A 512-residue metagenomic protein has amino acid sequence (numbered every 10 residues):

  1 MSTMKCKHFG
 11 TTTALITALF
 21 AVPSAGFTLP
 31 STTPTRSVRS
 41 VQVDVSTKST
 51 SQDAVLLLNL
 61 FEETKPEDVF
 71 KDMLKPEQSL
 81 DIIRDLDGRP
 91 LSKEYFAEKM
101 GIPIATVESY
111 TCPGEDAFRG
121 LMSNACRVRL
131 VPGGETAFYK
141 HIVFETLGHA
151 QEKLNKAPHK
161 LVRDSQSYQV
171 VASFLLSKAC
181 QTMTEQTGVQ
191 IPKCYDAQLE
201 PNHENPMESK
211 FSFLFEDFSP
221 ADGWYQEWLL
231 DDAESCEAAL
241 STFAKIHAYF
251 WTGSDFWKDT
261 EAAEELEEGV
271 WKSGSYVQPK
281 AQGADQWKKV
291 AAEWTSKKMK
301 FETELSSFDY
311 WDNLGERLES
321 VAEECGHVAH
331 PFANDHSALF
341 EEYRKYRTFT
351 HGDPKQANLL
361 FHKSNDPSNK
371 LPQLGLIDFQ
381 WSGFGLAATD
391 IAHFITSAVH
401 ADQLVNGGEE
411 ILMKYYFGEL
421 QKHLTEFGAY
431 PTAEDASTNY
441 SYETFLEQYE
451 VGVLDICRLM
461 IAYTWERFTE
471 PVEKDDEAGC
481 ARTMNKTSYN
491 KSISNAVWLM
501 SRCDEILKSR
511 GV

Functional and structural regions predicted by a protein language model:
K5-F20, A25-T28: N-terminal chloroplast transit peptides
S31-P66: N-terminal organelle-targeting presequences
L56-T111: Juxta-kinase regulatory segment immediately upstream of eukaryotic protein kinase catalytic domains
P113-K289, A387-A388: Conserved ATP-binding subdomain of kinase catalytic cores across diverse folds
Q166, V170, W381-F427, D455-K474 (+1 more regions): Active-site activation/catalytic loop segments of kinase-like enzymes and analogous catalytic loops in related
D222-H351, F361-P372, T483-M484, S494 (+1 more regions): ATP-dependent phospho-/nucleotidyl transfer catalytic cores
T348, K355-S397: Catalytic activation segment of kinase domains across protein kinase-like and atypical kinase folds
E450-V512: ATP/Mg2+ or Mg2+-diphosphate-binding catalytic cores that bind nucleotide phosphates or diphosphates via glycine-rich
